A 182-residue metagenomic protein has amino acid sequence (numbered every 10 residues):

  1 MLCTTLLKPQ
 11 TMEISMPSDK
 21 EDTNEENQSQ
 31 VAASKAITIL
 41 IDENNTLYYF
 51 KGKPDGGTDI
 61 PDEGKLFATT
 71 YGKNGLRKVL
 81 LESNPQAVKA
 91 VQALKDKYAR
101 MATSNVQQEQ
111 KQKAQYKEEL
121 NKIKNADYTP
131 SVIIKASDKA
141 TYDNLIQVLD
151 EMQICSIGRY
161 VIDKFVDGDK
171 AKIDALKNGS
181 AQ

Functional and structural regions predicted by a protein language model:
M1-K8: Transmembrane alpha-helix detector for multi-pass membrane proteins
K8-Q182: Long, low-hydrophobicity, acidic/polar, solvent-exposed interaction domains
